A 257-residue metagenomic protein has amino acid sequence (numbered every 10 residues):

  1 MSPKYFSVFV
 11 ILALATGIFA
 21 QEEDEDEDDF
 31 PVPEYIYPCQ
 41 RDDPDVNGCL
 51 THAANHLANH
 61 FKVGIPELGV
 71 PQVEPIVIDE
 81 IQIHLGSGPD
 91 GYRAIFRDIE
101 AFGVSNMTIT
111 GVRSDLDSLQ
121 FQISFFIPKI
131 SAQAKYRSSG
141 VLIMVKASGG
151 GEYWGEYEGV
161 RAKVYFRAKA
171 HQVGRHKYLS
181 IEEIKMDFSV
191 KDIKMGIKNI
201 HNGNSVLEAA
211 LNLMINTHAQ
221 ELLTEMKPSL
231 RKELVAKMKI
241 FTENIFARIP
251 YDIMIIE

Functional and structural regions predicted by a protein language model:
S2-A20: Cleavable N-terminal signal peptides of Sec/SRP-targeted secreted and luminal proteins
F19-D24, K239-E257: C-terminal helix/juxtamembrane-tail motif
E22-K191: Hydrophobic-cavity lipid-handling domains and compact docking modules
L50-F61, I65, G69, I215-A219 (+1 more regions): Sec/Tat-exported extracytoplasmic proteins
L85-G88, I95, G196, T242-I245 (+1 more regions): Short, charged low-complexity intrinsically disordered segments located at boundaries of structured domains
Y165-K177, S205-A209, M226-S229, K239 (+1 more regions): Noncatalytic linker/hinge segments flanking ATPase motor cores
K177-R231: Extended amphipathic ligand-handling, pore-lining, and cofactor/metal-binding catalytic surfaces
